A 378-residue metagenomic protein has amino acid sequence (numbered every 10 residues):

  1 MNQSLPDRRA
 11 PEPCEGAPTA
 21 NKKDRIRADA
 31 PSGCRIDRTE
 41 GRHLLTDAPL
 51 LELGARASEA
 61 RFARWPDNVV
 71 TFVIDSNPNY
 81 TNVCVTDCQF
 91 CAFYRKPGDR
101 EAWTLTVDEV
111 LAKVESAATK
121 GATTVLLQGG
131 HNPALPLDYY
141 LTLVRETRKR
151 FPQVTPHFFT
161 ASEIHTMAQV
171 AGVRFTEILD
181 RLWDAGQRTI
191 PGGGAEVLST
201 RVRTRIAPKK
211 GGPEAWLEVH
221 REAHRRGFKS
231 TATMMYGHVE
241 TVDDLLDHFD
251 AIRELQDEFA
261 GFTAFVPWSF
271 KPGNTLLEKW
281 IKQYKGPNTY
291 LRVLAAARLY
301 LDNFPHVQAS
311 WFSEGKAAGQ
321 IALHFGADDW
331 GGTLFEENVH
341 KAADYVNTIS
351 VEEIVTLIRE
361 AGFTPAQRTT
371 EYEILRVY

Functional and structural regions predicted by a protein language model:
M1-R8, E12-L51, E59, A112 (+2 more regions): Auxiliary Fe-S-binding modules of radical SAM enzymes
Q3, A122-H220, H224-S230, H238 (+1 more regions): Conserved SAM/AdoMet-binding glycine-rich loop
G33, A57, C88, L127 (+5 more regions): Conserved, mostly hydrophobic/aromatic
G41, F72-P78, R95-D99, Q128-D138 (+3 more regions): Glycine-rich, proline-tolerant flexible connector loops at the mouths of alpha/beta enzymes
G54-P97, A102-Q128: N-terminal pre-triad scaffold of radical SAM enzymes
V70-S76, V125, P156-T160, I190-G192 (+4 more regions): Hydrophobic faces of well-ordered beta-strands that scaffold small-molecule active sites in alpha/beta enzyme cores
N77-N79, G130-N132, F159-T166, A195-E196 (+4 more regions): Active-site beta-loop-alpha junctions enriched in small/polar residues
Y140-K149, V173-A185, T241-F259, L291 (+1 more regions): Short, electropositive alpha-helical surface patch
